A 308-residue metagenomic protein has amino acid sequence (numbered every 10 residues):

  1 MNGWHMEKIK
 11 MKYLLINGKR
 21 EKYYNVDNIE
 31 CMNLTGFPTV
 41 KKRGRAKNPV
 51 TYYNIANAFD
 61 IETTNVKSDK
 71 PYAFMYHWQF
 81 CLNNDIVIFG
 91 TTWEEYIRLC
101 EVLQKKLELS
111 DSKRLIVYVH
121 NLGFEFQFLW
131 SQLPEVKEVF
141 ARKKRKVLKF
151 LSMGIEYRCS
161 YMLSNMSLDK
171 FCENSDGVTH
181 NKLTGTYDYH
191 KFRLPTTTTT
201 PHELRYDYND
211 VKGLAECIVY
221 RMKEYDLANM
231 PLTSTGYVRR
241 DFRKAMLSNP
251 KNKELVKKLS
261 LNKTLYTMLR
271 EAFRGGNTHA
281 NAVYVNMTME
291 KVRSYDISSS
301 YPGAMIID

Functional and structural regions predicted by a protein language model:
H5, Y13-G18, D27, M32-T35 (+3 more regions): Common nucleic-acid-contacting/processivity interface regions adjacent to the catalytic cores of nucleic-acid enzymes
N48-T51, I55-A58, W78, E108: N-terminal-proximal low-complexity accessory segments that begin disordered and transition into the first
Y53-I55, L109-L115, M289-K291: Short coil/turn segments at beta-strand junctions that form active-site/ligand-binding loops
Y53-N65, R293-Y295: Two-metal-ion RNase H-like nuclease active-site motif
I61-T63, N121-L122, S160, I297: Residues immediately flanking
K67-G90: RNase H-like nuclease fold core
A73-M75, S131-E138, I307-D308: Short secondary-structure boundary/capping segments
D85-T199, R205-G213: Conserved DEDDh/DEDDy metal-dependent 3′-5′ exonuclease domain
